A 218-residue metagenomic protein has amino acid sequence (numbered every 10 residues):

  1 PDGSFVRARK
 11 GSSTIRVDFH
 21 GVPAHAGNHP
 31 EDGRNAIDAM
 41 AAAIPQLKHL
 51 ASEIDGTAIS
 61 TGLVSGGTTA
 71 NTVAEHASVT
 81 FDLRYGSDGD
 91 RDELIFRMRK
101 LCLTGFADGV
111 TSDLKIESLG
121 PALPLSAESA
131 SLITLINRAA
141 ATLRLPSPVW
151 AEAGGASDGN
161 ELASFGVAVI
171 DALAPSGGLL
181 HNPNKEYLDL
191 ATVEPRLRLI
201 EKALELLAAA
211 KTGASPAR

Functional and structural regions predicted by a protein language model:
P1-R9, S13-R218: Metal-dependent amide/peptide-bond hydrolase catalytic core, centered on the "pita-bread" metallohydrolase fold
